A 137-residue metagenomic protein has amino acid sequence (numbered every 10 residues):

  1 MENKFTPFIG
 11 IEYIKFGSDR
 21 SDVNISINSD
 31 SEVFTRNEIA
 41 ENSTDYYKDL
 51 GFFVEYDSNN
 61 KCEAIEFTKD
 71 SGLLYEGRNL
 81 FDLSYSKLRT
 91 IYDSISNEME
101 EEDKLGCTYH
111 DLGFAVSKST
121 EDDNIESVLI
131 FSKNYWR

Functional and structural regions predicted by a protein language model:
M1-R137: Short helix/turn-capping signatures at newly exposed starts of structured segments
